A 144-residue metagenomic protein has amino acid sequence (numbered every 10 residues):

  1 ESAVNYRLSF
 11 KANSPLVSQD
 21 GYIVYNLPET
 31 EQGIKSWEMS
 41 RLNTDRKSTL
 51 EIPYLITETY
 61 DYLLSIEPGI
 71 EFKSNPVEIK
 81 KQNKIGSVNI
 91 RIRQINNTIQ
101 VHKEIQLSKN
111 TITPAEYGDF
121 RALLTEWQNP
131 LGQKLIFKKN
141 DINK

Functional and structural regions predicted by a protein language model:
E1-K144: A sensor for short, sequence-defined functional sites
